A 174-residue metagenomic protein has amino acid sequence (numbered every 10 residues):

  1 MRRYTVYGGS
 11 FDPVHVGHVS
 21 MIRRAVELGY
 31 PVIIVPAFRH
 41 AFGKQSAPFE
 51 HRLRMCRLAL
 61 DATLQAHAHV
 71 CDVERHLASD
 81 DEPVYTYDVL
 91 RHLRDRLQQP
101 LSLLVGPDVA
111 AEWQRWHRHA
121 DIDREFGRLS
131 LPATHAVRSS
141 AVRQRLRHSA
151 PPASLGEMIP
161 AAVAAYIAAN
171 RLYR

Functional and structural regions predicted by a protein language model:
M1-R174: Nucleotidyltransferase catalytic core that binds NTPs
